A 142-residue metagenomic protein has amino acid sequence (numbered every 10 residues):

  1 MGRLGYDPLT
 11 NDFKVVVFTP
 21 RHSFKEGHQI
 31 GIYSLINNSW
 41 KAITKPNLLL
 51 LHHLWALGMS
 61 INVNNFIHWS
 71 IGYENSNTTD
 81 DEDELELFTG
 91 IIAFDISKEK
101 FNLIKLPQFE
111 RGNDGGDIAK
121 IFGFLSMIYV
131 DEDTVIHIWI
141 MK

Functional and structural regions predicted by a protein language model:
M1-K142: Short, conserved recognition motifs on repeat-domain binding surfaces
